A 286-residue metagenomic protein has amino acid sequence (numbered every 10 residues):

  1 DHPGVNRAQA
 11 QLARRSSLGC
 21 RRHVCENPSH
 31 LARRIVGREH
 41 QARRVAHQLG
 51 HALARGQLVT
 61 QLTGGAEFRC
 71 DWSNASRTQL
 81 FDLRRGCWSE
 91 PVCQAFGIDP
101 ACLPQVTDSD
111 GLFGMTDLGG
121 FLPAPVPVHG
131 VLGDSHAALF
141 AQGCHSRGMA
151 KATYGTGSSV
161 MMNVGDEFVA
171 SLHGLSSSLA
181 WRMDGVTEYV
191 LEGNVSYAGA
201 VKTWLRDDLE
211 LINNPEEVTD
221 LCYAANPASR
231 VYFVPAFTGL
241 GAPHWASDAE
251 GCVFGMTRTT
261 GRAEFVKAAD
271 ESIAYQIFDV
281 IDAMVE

Functional and structural regions predicted by a protein language model:
D1-L53: Intrinsically disordered, low-complexity segments enriched in glycine and mixed charged residues
R43, A54, V59-R69, Q79-E90 (+2 more regions): Active-site core segments that coordinate phosphate-bearing ligands/cofactors across diverse enzyme families
R69-N74, L103-Q105: Conserved alpha/beta enzyme-core scaffolds, especially Rossmann-like or related mixed alpha/beta domains that build
P104-T107, H129: A short, local hydrophobic-aromatic micro-motif
D108-L112: Gly/charged, well-structured mid-domain segments that form the phosphate/adenylate-handling core of ATP-dependent
